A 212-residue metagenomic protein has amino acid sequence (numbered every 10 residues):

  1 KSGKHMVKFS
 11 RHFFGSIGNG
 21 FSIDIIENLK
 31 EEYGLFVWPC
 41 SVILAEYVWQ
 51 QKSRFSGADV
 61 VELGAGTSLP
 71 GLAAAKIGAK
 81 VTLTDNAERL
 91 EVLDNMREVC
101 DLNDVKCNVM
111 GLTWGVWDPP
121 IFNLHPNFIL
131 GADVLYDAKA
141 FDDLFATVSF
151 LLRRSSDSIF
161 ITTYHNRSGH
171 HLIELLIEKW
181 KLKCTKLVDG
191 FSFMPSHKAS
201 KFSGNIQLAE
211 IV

Functional and structural regions predicted by a protein language model:
K1-V212: S-adenosylmethionine-dependent methyltransferases
